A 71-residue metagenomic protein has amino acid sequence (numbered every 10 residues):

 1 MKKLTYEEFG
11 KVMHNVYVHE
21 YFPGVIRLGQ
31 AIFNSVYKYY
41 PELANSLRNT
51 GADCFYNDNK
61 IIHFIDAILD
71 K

Functional and structural regions predicted by a protein language model:
M1-K71: C-terminal alpha-helical interaction appendages
